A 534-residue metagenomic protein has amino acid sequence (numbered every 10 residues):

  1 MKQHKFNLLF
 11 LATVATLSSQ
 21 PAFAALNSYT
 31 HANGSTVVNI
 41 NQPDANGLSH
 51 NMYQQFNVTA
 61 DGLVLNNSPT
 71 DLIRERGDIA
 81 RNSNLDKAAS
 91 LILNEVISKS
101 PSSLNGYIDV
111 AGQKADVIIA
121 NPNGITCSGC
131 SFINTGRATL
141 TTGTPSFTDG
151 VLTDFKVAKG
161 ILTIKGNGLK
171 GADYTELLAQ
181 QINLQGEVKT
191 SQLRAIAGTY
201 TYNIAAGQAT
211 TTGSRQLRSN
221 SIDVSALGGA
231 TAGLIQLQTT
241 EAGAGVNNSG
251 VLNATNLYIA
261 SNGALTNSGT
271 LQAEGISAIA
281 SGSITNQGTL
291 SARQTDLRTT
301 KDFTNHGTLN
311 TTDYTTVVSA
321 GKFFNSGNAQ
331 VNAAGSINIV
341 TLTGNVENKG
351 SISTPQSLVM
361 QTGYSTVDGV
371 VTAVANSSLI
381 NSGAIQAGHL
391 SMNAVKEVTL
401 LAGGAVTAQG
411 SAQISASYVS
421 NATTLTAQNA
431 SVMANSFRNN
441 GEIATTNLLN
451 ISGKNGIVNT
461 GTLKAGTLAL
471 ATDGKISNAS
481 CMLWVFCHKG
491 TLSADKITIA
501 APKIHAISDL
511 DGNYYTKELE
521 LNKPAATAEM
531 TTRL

Functional and structural regions predicted by a protein language model:
M1-A24: Gram-negative bacterial Sec-dependent N-terminal signal peptides
K2, P21-N253: Solvent-exposed adhesion/ligand-recognition segments of exported proteins
N7, A15, V38, A209-T210 (+1 more regions): Outer-membrane translocation/initiation segment of Type V secreted surface proteins
V14, P524-A526: Intrinsic disorder/low-complexity segments in short proteins, especially the signal peptide and propeptide regions
T16-S18, G344, W484: N-terminal hydrophobic or amphipathic segments with adjacent small-residue motifs that include Sec signal peptides
Y29-T30, Q54-F56, G77-S83, S102-V110 (+22 more regions): Short, T/G/N/S-enriched strand-turn elements that build extracellular solenoid repeat scaffolds
I40, F56, N82-N84, S90-I97 (+20 more regions): Well-ordered beta-strand segments characteristic of repetitive beta-sheet solenoids
A526-R533: Short, low-complexity, Pro/Ser/Thr/Gly-rich segments in the mature regions of secreted, periplasmic
